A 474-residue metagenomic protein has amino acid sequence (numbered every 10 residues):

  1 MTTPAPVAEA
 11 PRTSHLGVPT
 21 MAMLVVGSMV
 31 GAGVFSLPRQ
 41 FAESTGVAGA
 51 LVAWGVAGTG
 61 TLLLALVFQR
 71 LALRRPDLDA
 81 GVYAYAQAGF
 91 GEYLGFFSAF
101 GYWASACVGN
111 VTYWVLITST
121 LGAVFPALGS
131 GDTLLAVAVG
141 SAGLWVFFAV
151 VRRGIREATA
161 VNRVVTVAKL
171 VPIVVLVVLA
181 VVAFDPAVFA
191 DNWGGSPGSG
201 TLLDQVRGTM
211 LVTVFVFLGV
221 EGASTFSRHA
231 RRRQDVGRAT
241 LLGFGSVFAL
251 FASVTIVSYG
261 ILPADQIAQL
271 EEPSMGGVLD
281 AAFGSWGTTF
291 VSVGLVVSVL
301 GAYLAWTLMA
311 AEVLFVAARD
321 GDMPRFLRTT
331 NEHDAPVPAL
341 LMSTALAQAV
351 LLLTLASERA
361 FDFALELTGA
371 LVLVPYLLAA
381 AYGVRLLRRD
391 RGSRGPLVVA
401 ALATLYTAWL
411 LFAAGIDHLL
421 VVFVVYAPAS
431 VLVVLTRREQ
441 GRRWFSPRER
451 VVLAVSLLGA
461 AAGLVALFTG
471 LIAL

Functional and structural regions predicted by a protein language model:
M1-S44, A48-L51, T61-Q69, D77-D79 (+2 more regions): Membrane-interface "cap" regions at the ends of multi-pass membrane proteins
T3-S14, L51, G55, L128-L135 (+1 more regions): Helix-loop-helix junctions that connect adjacent transmembrane segments in multi-pass membrane transporters
T13, V18, V137, R231-R233 (+3 more regions): Loop-to-transmembrane helix boundary motifs in multi-pass membrane proteins
A42-G46, A50, S119, A123-A136 (+4 more regions): Transmembrane helix-loop boundary segments of multi-pass membrane transporters
A53, L62-L144, A149-R152, E157 (+2 more regions): Hydrophobic transmembrane alpha-helices that form the core helical bundles of multi-pass secondary transporters
Y83-A86, G91, A123-A127, L241-W306 (+1 more regions): TM-loop-TM module centered on a large, flexible mid-protein loop between adjacent transmembrane helices in multi-pass
L135-P186, T240-F244, L371-V374, G395-L402 (+2 more regions): Membrane-interface loop-to-helix entry segments
R394-L474: A generic transmembrane alpha-helix motif of multi-pass inner-membrane proteins
